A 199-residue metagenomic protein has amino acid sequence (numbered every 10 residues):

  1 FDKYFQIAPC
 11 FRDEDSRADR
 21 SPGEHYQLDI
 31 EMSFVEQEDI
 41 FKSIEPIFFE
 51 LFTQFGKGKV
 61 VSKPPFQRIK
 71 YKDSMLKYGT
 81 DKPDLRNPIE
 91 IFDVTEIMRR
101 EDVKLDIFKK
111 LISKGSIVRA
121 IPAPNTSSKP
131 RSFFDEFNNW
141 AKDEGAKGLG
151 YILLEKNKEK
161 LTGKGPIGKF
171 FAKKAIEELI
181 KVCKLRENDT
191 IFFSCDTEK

Functional and structural regions predicted by a protein language model:
F1-K199: Class II aminoacyl-tRNA synthetase catalytic cores and aaRS-like
